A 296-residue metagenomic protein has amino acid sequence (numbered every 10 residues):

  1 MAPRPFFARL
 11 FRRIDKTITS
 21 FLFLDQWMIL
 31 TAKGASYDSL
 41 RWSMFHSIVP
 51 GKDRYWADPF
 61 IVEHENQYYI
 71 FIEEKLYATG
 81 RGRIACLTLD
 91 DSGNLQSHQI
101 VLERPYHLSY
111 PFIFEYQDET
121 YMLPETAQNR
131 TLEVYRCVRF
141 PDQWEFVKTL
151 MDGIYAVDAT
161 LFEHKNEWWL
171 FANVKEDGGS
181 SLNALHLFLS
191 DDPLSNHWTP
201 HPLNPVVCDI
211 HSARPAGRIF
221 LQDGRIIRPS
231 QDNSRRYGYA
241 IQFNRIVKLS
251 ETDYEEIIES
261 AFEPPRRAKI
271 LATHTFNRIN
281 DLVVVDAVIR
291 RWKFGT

Functional and structural regions predicted by a protein language model:
M1-T296: Carbohydrate-active catalytic/glycan-binding domains of CAZyme proteins, especially the secreted or lumenal ectodomains
